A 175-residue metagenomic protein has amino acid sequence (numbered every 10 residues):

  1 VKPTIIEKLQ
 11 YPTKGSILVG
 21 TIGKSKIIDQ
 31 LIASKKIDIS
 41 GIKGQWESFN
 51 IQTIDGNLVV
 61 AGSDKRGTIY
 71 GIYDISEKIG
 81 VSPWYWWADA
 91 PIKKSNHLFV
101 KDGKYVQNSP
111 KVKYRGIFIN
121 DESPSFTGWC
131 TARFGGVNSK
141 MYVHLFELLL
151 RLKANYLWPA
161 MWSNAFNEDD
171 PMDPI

Functional and structural regions predicted by a protein language model:
V1-S109: Contiguous, structured surface segment used for ligand recognition
P3-P12, G23-D29, S109-I175: Aromatic-lined carbohydrate-binding surfaces of glycoside hydrolases
